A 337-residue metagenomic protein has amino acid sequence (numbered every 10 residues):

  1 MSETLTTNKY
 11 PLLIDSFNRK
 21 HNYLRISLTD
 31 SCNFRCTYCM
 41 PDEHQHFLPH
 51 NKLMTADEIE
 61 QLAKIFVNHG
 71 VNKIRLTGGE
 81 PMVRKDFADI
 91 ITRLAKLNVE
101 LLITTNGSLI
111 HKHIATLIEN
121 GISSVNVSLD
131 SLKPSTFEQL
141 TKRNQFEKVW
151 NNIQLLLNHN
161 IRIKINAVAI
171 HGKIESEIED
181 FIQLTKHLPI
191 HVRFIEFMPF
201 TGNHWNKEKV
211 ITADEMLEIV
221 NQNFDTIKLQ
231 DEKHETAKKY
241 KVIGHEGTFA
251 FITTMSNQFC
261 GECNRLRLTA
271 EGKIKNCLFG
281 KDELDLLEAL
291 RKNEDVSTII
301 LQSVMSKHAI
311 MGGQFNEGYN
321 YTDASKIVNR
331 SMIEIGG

Functional and structural regions predicted by a protein language model:
S2-E100: Conserved alpha-helical substructure of the radical SAM core
S2-Y23, H187, F197-F200, H204-G337: Auxiliary Fe-S-binding modules of radical SAM enzymes
L28, V192, G272: Residue-level signature of catalytic and energy-coupling elements of molecular machines, predominantly ATP/GTP-dependent
D30-C32, M40-E43, L129-S131, E196 (+1 more regions): Short, small-residue-rich loop/turn micro-motifs
F34, P134-S135, Q258, L284: Glycine-centered loop/turn positions within well-structured domains that cap or flank conserved ligand/cofactor-binding
R35, C39, R84, S135 (+3 more regions): Residues that scaffold the ATP/ADP-binding catalytic core of kinase and kinase-like folds
H44-P49, K133-L140, F200-N206, D285: A short acidic, helix-capping loop that chelates divalent metal ions and anchors anionic groups
L53-L76, V83-I195: Radical SAM/AdoMet-radical enzyme domain recognition
